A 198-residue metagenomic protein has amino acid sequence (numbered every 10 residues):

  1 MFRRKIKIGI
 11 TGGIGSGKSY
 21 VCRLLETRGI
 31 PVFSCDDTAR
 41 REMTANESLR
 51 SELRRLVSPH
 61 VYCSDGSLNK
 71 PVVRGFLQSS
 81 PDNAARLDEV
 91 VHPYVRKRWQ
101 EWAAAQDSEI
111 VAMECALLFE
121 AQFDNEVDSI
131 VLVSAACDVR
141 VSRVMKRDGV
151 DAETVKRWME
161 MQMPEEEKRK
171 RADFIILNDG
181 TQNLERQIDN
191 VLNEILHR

Functional and structural regions predicted by a protein language model:
M1-L68, D189, E194-R198: Glycine-rich phosphate-binding loop of ATP-dependent small-molecule kinases
R4-K5, D107-E109: Short, high-confidence coil segments that cap the C-terminus of an alpha-helix and link into the following beta-strand
G17, D36, L87, A112 (+3 more regions): Residue-level signal for inorganic ion chemistry
R28, R50-R54, C137-S142, A152 (+1 more regions): An amphipathic alpha-helix signature
D37-D107: ATP-dependent small-molecule kinase phosphotransfer cores that center on conserved nucleotide phosphate-binding segments
D37-R40, A136-D138, E160, T181: Short, acidic/turn-prone active-site loops that include or flank metal/cofactor- and phosphate-binding residues
R96-A105, V111-R147: ATP-dependent NMP and nucleoside kinases share a basic, alpha-helical "lid"
R98, D107, N125-E126, K146 (+1 more regions): Small-molecule kinase domains that catalyze NTP-dependent phosphoryl transfer to phosphate-bearing small molecules
